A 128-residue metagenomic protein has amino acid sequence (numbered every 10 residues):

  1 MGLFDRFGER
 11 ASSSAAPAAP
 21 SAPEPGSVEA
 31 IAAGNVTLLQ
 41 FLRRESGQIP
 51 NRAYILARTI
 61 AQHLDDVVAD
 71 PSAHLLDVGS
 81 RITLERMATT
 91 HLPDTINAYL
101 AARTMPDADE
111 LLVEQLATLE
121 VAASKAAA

Functional and structural regions predicted by a protein language model:
M1-S12: Polybasic, Ser/Thr-rich amphipathic helices
F7, I55, T90-P93: A generic structural micro-environment signature that highlights single residues at secondary-structure boundaries
S14-L75, R86: Membrane-proximal, non-transmembrane interface segments of integral membrane proteins
V78-A128: Cytosol-/stroma-facing membrane-proximal "stalk/adaptor" domains immediately downstream of transmembrane anchors
